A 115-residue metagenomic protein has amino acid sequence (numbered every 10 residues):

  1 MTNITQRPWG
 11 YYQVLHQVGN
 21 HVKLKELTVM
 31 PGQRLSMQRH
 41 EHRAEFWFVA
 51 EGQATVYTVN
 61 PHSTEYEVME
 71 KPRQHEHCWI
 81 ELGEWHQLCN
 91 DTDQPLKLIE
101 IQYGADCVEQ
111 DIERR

Functional and structural regions predicted by a protein language model:
T2-A44, I101: A short glycine-rich, His/Asp/Glu-containing loop-to-beta-strand
T2-G10, V14, Q87-R115: Double-stranded beta-helix
S36-Q38, W47, V56-Y57, W79-I80 (+2 more regions): Short beta-strand His + acidic residue motifs that chelate non-heme Fe in jelly-roll/DSBH and cupin folds
H42-H62: Glycine- and acidic-residue-biased ligand/ion/polar-headgroup-sensing regions
W47-V49, Y66-E70, E109-I112: A short, polar/proline- and glycine-enriched secondary-structure boundary/capping micro-motif
N60-W85: Short acidic-glycine-tyrosine-enriched beta hairpin
